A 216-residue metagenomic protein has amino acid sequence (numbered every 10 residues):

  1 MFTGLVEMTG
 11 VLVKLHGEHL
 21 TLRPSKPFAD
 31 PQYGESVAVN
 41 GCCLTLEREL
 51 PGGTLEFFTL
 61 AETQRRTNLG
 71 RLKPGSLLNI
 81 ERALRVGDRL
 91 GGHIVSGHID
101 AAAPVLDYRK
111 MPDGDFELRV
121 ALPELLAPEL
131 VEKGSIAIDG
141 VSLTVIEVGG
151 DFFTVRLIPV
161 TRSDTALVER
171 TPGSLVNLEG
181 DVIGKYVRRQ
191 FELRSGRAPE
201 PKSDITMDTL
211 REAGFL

Functional and structural regions predicted by a protein language model:
M1-L216: Conserved loop->alpha-helix
